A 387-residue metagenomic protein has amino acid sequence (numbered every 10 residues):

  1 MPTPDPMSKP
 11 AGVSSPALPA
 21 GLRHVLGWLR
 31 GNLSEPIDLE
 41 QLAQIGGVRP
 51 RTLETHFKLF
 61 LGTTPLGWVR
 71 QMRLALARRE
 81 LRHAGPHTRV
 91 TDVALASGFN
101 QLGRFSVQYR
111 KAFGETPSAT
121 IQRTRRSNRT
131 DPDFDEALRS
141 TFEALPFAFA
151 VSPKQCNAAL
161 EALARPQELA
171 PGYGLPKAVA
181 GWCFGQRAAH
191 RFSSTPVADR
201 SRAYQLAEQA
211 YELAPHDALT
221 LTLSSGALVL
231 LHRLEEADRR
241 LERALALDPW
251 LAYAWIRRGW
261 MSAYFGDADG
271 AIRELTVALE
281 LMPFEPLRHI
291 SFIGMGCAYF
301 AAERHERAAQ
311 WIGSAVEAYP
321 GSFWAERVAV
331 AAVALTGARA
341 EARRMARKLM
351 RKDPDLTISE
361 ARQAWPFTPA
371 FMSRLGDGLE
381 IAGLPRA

Functional and structural regions predicted by a protein language model:
M1-T64, M72, R78-T130, L138: Alpha-helical bundle regulatory/interaction domains
L18, R70, P196-D199: Short, conserved glycine- and acidic-residue-centered signature motifs in active-site or ligand-binding loops
G67: Short, basic-rich loop-to-helix N-cap that marks the start of a DNA-contacting helix
R82-G85, R187-R202, I358-F367: Short, flexible, glycine-rich and Lys/Arg-enriched loop motifs at helix boundaries that contact anionic partners
Q122, N128-F284, I290-S322, E326-A332: Acidic, proline/glycine-rich low-complexity intrinsically disordered segments
A334-T357: TPR/TPR-like (Sel1-like) alpha-helical repeat modules
I358-A387: Terminal, low-structured helical/coil segments at or just beyond the last alpha-helical repeat
